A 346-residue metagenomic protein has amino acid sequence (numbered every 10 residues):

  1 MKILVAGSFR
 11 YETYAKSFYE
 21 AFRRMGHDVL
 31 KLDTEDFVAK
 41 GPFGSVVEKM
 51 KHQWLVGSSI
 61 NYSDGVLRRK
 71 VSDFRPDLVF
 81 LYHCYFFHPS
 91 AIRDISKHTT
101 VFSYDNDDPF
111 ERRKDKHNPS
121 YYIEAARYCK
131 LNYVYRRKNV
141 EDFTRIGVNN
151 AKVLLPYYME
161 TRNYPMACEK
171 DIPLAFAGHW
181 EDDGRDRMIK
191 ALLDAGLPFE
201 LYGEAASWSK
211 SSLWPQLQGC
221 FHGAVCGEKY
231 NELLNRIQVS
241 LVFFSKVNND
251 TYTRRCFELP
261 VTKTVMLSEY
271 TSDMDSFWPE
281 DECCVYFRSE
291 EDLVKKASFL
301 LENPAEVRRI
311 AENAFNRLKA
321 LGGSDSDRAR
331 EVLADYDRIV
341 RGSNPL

Functional and structural regions predicted by a protein language model:
M1-H52, S58-V66, F74, Y82-P89 (+2 more regions): Nucleotide-sugar donor-binding catalytic core of glycosyltransferases
V71, R75-D77: Proline-aspartate-enriched helix->loop->beta-strand connector
D94-F110: Active-site proximal beta-strand in glycosyltransferases
C284-E290, F299-P304: Conserved acidic donor-binding segment of nucleotide-sugar-dependent glycosyltransferases
K296: Short amphipathic alpha-helices within nucleic acid-binding modules
E302-D337: A charged, aromatic-enriched C-terminal amphipathic alpha-helix characteristic of glycosyltransferases across folds
D337-L346: Generic C-terminal helix-cap and adjacent flexible tail
